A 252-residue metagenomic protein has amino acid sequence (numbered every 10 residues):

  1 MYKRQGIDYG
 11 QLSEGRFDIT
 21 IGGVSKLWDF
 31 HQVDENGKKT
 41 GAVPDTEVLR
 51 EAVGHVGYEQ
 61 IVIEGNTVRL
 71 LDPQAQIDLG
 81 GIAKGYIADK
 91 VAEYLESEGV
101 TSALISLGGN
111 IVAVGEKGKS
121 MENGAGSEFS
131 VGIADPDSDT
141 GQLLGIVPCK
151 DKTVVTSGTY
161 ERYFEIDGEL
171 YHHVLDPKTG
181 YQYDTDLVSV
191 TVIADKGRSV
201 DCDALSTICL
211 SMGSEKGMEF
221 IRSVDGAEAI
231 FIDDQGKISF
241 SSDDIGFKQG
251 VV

Functional and structural regions predicted by a protein language model:
K3-V252: Mature catalytic core of soluble alpha/beta enzymes
